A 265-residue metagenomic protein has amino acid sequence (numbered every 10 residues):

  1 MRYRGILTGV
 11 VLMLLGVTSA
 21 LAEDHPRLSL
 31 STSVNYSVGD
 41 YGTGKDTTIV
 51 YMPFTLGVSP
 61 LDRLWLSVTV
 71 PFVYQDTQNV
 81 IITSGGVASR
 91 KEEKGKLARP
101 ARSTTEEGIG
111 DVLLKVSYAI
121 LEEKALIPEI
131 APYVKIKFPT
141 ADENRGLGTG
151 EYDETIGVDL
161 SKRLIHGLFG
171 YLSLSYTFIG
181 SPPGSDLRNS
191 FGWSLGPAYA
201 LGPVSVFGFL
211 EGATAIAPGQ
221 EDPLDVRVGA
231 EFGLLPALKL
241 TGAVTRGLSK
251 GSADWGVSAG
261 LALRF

Functional and structural regions predicted by a protein language model:
M1-P26: Cleavable N-terminal export/targeting peptides
A22-S181, R188-R227, L235-A243, L248-F265: Transmembrane beta-barrel domains of Gram-negative outer membranes and organellar outer membranes
